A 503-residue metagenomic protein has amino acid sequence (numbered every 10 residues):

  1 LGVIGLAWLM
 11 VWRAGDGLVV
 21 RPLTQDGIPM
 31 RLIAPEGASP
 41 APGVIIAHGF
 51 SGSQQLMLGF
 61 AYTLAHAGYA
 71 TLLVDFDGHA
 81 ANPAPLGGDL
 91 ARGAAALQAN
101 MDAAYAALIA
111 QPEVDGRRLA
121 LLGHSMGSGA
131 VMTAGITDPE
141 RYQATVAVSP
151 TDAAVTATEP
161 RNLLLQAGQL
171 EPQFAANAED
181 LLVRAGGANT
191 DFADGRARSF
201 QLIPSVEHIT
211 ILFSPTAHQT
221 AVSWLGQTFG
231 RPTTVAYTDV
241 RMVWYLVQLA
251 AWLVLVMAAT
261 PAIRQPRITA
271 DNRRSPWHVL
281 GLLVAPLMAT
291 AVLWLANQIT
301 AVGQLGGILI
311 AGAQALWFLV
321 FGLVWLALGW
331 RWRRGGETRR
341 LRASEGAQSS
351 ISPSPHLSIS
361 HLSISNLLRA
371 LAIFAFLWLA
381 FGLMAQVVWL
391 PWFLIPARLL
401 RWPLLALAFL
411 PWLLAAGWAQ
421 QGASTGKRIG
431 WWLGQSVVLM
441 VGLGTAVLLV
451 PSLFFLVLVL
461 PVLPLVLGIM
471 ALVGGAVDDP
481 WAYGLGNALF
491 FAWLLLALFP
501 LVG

Functional and structural regions predicted by a protein language model:
L1-M10: Hydrophobic membrane-insertion alpha-helices, especially the h-region of bacterial N-terminal signal peptides
L9-R13, M257-A258, T290-L295: Alpha-helical transmembrane segments of multi-pass membrane proteins
R13-G15, I263-R267, G474-A482: Membrane-interface capping segments at transmembrane-helix boundaries
G15-Y237: Soluble extramembrane regions of membrane proteins in the secretory/endomembrane system
G187-Q201, S223-T234, P261, W378-L383 (+2 more regions): Hydrophobic alpha-helical transmembrane segments
R231-V279: Cytosolic-side membrane-insertion boundary helix
G281-S349, H361-G503: Alpha-helical transmembrane segments of integral membrane proteins
